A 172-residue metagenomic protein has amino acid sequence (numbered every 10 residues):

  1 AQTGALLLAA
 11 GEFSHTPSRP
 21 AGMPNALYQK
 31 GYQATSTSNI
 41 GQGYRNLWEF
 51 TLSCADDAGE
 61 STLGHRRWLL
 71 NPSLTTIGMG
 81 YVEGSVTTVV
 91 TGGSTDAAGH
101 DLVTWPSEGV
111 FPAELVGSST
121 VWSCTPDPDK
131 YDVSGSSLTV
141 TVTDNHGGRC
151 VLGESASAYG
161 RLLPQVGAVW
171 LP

Functional and structural regions predicted by a protein language model:
A1-P172: Functional surface patches built around histidine and acidic residues
